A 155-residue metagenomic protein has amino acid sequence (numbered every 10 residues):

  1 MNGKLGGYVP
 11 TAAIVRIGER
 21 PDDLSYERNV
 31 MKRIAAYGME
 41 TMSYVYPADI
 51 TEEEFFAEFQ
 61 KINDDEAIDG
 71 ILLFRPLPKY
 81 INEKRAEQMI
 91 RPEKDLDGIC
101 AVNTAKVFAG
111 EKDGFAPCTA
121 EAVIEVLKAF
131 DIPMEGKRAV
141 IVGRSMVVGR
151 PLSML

Functional and structural regions predicted by a protein language model:
M1-Y8: Positively charged, low-complexity intrinsically disordered leader regions
Y8-P10, M39, E66-I68, M134-K137: Short coil/turn connectors at secondary-structure junctions
V9-E19: Short beta-strand segments enriched in small/hydrophobic residues
T11-A13, M42, V140: A structural signal for isolated positions on well-ordered beta-strands in alpha/beta enzyme cores
V15-R16, L72-P76, V142: Short beta-strand segments
I17-K32, G114-L155: Glycine-rich phosphate/diphosphate-binding loop of Rossmann-like nucleotide-binding domains
G38-E40, Y44-A116: Phosphate/diphosphate ligand-binding glycine-rich loop within oxidoreductases
